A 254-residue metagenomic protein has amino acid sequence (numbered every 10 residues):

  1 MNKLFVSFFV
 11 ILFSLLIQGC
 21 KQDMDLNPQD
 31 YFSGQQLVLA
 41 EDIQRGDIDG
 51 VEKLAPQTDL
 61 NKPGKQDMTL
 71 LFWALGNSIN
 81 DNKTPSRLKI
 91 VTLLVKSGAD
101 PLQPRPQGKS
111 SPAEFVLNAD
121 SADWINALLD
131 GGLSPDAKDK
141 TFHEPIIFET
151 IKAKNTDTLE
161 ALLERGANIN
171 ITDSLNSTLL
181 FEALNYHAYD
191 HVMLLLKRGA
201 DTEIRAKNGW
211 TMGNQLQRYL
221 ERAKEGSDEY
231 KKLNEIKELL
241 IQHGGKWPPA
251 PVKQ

Functional and structural regions predicted by a protein language model:
S7-L15: Bacterial N-terminal signal peptides
I17-G19: C-terminal motif of bacterial Sec signal peptides marking the signal peptidase cleavage site
K21-D23: Bacterial signal peptide processing site
Y31-L39, P63-I79, P104-F115, K138-I147 (+3 more regions): Ankyrin-repeat boundary/"N-cap" motif
E41-G46, W73-R87, E114-S121, E149-N155 (+2 more regions): Ankyrin repeat A-helix N-terminal signature
G50, S86-I90, D123-W124, D157-T158 (+3 more regions): Conserved ankyrin/ankyrin-like repeat signature
E52-D59, K89-D100, N126-S134, E160-N168 (+2 more regions): Ankyrin repeat domain, specifically the short helix-to-loop turn at the C-terminus of the second helix of each repeat
E221-Q254: Terminal, low-structured helical/coil segments at or just beyond the last alpha-helical repeat
